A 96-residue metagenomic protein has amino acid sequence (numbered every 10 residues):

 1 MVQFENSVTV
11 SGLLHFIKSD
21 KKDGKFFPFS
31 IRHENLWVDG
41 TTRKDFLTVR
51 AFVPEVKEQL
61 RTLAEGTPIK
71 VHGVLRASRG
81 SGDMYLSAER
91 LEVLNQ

Functional and structural regions predicted by a protein language model:
M1-Q96: Single-stranded nucleic acid-binding surfaces, predominantly the OB-fold ssDNA-binding core
